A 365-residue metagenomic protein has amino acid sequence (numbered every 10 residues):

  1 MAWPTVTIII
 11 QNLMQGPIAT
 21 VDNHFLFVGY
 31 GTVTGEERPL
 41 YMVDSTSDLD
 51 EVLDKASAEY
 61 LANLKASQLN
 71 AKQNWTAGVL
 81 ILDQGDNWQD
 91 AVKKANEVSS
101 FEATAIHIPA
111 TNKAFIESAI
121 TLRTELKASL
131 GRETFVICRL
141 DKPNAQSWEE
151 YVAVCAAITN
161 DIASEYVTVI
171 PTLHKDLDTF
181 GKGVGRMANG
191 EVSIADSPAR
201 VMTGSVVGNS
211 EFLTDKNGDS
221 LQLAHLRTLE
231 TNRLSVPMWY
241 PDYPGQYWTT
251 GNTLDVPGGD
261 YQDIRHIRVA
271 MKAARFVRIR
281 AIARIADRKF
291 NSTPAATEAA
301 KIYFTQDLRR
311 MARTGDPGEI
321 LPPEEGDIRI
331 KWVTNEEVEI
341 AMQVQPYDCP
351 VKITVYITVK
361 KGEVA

Functional and structural regions predicted by a protein language model:
M1-N23, V364-A365: Short, intrinsically disordered N-terminal pre-domain segments
P4-T5, T34-E37, M187-A299, V344-A365: Long, contiguous, structured domain-core segments that constitute the functional module of a protein
G16-N23, V28-P39, K65-K72: Terminal intrinsically disordered, low-complexity, charge-rich regions
N23-G29, E102-P109, E324-E325: Short hydrophobic beta-strand segments
R38-L82: N-terminal assembly/attachment segments of tailed bacteriophage virion structural proteins
L64-V201: Extracellular Cys-Trp
V79, L321-A365: Compositionally biased, low-complexity/repeat regions
P294-L321: Short, hydrophobic/π-rich interface segment
